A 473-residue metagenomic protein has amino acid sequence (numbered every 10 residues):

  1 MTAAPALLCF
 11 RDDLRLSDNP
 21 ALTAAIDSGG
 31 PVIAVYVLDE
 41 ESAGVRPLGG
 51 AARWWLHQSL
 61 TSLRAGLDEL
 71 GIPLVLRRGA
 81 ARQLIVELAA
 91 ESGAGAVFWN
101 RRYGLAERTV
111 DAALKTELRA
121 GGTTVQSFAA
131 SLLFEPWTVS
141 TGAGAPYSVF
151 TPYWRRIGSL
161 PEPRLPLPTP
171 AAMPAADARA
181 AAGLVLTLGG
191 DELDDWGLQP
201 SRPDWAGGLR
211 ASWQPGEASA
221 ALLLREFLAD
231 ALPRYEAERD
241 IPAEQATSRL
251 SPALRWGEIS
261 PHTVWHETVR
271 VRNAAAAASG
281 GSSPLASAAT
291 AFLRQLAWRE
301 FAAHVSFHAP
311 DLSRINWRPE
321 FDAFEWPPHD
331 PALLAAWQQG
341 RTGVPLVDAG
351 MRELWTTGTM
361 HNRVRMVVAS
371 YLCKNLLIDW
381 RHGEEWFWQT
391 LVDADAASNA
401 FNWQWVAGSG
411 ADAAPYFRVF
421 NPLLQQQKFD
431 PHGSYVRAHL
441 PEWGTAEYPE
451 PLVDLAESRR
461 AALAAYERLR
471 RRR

Functional and structural regions predicted by a protein language model:
M1-L165, T169, R352-E353, S398 (+2 more regions): Trp/Phe/Arg-rich N-terminal binding region typifying the photolyase-homology
A21, L223, R249-L250, V264-E267 (+5 more regions): Short, hydrophobic/aromatic alpha-helical segments in well-folded domains
T123, G144-E320, Q425-R473: Glycine/tryptophan-enriched, flexible segments
V271-A276, T357-M360, I378-W380, D393-A397 (+1 more regions): Secondary-structure transition/capping motifs at alpha-helix termini and the adjoining loop/turn into the next element
G280, D311-R341: Helix-loop-helix junctions that connect adjacent transmembrane helices in secondary transporters/permeases, recognized
A303, H308, A332-I378: C-terminal substrate/ligand-recognition segments
H304, N362-R363, D379-E384, D395-N402: Acidic/polar loop patches that form or flank catalytic/metal-binding clefts of enzymes that bind anionic ligands
F321, E325-P328, Q338, N375 (+1 more regions): C-terminal, helix-dominated tail/subdomain
